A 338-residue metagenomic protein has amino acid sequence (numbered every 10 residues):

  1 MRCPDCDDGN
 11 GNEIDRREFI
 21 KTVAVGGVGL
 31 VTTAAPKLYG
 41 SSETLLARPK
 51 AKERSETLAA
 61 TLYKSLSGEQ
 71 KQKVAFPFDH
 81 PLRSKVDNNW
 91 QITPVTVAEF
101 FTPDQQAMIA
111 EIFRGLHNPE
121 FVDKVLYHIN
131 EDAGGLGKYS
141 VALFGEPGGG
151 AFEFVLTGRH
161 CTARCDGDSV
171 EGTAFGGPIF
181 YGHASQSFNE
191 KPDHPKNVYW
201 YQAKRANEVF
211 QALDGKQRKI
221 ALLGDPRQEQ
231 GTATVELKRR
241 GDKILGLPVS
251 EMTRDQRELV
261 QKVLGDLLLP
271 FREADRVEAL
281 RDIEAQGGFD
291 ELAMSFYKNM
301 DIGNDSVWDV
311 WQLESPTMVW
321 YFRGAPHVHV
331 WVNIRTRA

Functional and structural regions predicted by a protein language model:
M1-E18: N-terminal secretory signal peptides
D7-G9, V25-G27, L38, F180: Intrinsically disordered, low-complexity segments enriched in small/polar residues
D15-V31: N-terminal export leaders
R17-I20, G40, R48, K52: Generic alpha-helix initiation/capping and coil-helix boundary signal
L30-T32, P36-K37, Q230, T234: N-terminal domain-start interaction segment
P36-T44: Signal peptide processing junction and immediate N-terminal pro/mature segment of secreted/exported proteins
T44-G68, K73-L213, R218-A338: A cross-kingdom marker for long, charged
